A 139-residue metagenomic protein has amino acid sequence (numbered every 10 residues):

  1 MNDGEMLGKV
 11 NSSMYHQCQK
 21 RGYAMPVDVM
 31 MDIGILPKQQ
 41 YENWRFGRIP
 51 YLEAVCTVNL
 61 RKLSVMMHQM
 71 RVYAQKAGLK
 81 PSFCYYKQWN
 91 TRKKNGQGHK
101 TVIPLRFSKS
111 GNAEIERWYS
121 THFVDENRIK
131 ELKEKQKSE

Functional and structural regions predicted by a protein language model:
D3-V27, L36-P37, N43-V55: Positively charged, polyanion-binding regions of nucleic-acid-associated proteins
G4, G8, G22, G34 (+5 more regions): Residue-identity detector for glycine
M30-D32: A structured, charge-rich N-terminal accessory region that forms the first stable segment of a protein and links
Q39, L60-E139: Phospho-regulated, low-complexity intrinsically disordered regions of nuclear gene-regulatory and chromatin-associated
